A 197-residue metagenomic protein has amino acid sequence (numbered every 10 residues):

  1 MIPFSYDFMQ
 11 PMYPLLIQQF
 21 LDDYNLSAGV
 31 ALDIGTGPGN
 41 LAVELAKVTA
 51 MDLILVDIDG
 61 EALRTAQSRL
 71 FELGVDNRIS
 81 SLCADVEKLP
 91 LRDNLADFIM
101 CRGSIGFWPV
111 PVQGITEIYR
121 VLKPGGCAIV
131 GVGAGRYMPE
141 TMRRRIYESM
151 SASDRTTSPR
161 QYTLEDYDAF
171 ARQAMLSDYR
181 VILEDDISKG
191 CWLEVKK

Functional and structural regions predicted by a protein language model:
I2-Q18, R160: Conserved SAM-binding loop and adjacent beta-strand
V30-K88: Class I SAM-dependent methyltransferase SAM/SAH-binding core
E87-I99: A short acidic, Gly/Pro-enriched loop at the edge of an enzyme's catalytic core that lines a small-molecule cofactor
F98-V110: A short SAM/SAH-binding and catalytic strip from SAM-dependent methyltransferases
V112-P124: A short glycine-rich, Lys/Arg-flanked "PGG" loop and its adjoining helix->strand segment in the class I
C127-D154: Conserved class I S-adenosyl-L-methionine
S158-M175: Short alpha-helix
A174-K197: Core SAM-dependent methyltransferase catalytic element
